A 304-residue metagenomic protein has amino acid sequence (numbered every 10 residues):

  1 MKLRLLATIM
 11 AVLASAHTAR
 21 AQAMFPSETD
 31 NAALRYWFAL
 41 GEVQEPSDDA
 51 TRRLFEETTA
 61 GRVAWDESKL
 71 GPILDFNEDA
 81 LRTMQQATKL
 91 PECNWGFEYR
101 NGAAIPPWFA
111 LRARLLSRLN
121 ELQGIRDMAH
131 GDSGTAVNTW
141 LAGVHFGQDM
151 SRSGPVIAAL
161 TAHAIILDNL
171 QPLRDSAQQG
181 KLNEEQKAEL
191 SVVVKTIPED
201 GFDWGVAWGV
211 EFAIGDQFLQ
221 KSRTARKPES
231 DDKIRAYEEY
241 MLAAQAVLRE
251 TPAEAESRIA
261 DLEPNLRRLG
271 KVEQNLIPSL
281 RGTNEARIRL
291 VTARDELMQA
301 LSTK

Functional and structural regions predicted by a protein language model:
M1-A7: Bacterial N-terminal signal peptides that target proteins for export
A7-A16: Bacterial N-terminal signal peptides
A16-K304: Short acidic linear motifs
